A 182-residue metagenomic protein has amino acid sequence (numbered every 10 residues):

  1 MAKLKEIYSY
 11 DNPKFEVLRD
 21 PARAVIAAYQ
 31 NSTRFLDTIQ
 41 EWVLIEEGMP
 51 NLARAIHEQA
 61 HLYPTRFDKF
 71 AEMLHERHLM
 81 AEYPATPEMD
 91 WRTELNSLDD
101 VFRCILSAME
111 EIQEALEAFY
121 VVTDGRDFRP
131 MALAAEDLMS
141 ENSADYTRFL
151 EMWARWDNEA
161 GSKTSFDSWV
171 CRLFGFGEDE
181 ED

Functional and structural regions predicted by a protein language model:
M1-D182: Iron-associated oxidoreductase/ferritin-like identity signal
